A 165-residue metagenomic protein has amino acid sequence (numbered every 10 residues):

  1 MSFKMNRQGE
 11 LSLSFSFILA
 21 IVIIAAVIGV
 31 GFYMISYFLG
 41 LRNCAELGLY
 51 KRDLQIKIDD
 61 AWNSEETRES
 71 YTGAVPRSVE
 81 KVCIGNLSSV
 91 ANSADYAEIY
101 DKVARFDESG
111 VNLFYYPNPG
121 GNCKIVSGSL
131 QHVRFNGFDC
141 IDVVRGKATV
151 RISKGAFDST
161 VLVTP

Functional and structural regions predicted by a protein language model:
S2-F3, F15-P165: Long, compositionally biased, intrinsically disordered regions
M5-Q8: Sec/Tat signal peptide C-region and signal peptidase I cleavage site
